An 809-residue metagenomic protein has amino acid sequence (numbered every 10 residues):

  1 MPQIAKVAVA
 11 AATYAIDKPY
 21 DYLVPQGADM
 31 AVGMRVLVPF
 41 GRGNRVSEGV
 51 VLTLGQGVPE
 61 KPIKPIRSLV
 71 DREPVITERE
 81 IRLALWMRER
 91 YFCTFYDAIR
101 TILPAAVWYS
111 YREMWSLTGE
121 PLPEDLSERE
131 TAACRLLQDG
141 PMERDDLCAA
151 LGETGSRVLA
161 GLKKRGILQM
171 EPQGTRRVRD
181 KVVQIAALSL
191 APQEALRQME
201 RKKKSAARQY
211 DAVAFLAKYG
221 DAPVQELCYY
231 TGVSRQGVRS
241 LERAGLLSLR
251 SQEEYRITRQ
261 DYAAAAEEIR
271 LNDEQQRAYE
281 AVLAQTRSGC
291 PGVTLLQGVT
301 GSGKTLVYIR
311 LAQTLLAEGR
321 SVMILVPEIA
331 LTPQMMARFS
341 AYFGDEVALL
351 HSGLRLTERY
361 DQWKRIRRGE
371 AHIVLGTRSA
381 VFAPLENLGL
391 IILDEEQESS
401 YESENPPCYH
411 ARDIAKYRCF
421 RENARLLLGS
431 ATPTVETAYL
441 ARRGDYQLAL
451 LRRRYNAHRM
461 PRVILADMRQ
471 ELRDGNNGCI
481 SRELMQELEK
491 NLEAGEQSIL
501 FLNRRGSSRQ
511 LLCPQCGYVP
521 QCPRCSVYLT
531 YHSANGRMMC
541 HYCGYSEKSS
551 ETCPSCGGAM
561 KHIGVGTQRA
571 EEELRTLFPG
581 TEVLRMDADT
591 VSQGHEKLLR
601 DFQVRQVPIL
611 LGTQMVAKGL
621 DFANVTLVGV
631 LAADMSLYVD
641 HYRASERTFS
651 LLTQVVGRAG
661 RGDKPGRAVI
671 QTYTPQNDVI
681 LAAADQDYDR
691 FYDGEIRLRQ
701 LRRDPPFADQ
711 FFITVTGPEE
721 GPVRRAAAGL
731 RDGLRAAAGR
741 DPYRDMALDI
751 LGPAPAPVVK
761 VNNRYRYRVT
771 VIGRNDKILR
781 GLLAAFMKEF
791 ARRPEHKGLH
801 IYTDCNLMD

Functional and structural regions predicted by a protein language model:
M1-T377, V381-S430, R442-H458, I772 (+2 more regions): Accessory, non-ATPase domains that flank or precede helicase/AAA+ motor cores in DNA-metabolism machines
Q3, K18, M34, E496 (+5 more regions): Residues at beta-strand starts and edge strands
A10, R135, Q700-P705, A756-N762: Short, flexible, solvent-exposed loop/turn segments with mixed acidic/basic and small polar residues
Y262-N272, Q276, G289-R724, P757 (+2 more regions): Inter-lobe coupling/hinge segments of SF2-like helicase ATPases
F343, F578, A737-R744, R793-E795: Short helix-capping segments at alpha-helix termini
G721-A736: Extracytoplasmic/periplasmic
G733, M746-D776, L782-F786: C-terminal structured "cap/appendage" subdomains that terminate the fold
A738-A756, K797-C805: Short beta-strand elements
